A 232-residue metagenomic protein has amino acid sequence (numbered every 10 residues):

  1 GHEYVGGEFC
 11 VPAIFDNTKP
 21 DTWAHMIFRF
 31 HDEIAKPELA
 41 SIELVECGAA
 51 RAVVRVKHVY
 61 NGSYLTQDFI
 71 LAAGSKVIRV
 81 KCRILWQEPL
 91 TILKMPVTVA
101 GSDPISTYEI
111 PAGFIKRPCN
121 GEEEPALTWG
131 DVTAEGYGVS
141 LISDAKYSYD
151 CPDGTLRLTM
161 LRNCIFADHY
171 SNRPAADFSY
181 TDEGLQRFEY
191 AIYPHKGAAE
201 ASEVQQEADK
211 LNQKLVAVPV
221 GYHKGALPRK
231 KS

Functional and structural regions predicted by a protein language model:
G1-S232: C-terminal (or distal) subdomains of carbohydrate-active enzymes
